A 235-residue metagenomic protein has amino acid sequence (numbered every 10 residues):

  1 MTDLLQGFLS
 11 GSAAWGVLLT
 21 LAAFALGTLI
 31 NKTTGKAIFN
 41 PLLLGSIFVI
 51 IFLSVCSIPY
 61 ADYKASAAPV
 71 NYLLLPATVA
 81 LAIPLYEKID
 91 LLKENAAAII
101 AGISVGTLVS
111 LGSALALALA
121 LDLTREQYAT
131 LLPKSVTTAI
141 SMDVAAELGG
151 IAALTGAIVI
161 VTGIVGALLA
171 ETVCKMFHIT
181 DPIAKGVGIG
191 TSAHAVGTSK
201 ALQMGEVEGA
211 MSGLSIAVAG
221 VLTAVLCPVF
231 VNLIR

Functional and structural regions predicted by a protein language model:
L4-Y86, L91-G102, G106: Helical membrane-embedded segments and adjacent short helical loop/helix-boundary regions of multi-pass membrane
G16, T20-L29, S46, I50 (+8 more regions): Transmembrane alpha-helical segments of multi-pass membrane transport proteins and ion-pumping complexes
A23, T28, Y72, P76 (+7 more regions): Generic hydrophobic alpha-helical membrane-segment signal
N31-G35, S57, G150, C174-I179 (+5 more regions): Generic secondary-structure signature for well-ordered alpha-helical cores
T34-I38, P59-Y60, K64, D90-K93 (+5 more regions): Membrane-interfacial segments
K88-I164: Internal active-site segments that recognize and position negatively charged phosphoryl groups and nucleotide moieties
Q127-L154, I158-V161, M176, T180-V218: Alpha-helical membrane segments and immediately flanking helix-loop junctions that form or couple to the substrate/ion
